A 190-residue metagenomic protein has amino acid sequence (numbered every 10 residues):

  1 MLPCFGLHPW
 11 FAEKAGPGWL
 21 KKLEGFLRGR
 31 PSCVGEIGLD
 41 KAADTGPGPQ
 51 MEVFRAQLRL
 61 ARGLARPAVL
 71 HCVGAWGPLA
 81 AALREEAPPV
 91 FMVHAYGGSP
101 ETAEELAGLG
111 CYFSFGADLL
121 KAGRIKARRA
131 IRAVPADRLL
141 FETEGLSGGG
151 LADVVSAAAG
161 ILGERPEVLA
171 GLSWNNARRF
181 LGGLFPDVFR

Functional and structural regions predicted by a protein language model:
L2-C4, V34, V69, M92-H94 (+2 more regions): Structural detector of well-ordered beta-strand residues that form the stable sheet scaffold of enzyme domains
P3, E36, A61, L106 (+4 more regions): Conserved, mostly hydrophobic/aromatic
P9-L109, R129, G149, E164: Divalent metal-binding pocket/active-site signature
R59-L60, V155-R190: Mid-to-C-terminal alpha-helical segments outside catalytic/metal-binding sites
P89-V90, A136-L140, E167-V168: Short acidic capping loops at alpha-helix termini that bridge into adjacent secondary structure
G110-R124: His/Asp/Glu-enriched short active-site or ligand-binding loop at hydrolase and phosphoryl-transfer sites
R124-I131: A short, acidic, amphipathic alpha-helical segment used as a generic capping/interface helix at domain edges
D137-G150: Short acidic/histidine-rich active-site segments
